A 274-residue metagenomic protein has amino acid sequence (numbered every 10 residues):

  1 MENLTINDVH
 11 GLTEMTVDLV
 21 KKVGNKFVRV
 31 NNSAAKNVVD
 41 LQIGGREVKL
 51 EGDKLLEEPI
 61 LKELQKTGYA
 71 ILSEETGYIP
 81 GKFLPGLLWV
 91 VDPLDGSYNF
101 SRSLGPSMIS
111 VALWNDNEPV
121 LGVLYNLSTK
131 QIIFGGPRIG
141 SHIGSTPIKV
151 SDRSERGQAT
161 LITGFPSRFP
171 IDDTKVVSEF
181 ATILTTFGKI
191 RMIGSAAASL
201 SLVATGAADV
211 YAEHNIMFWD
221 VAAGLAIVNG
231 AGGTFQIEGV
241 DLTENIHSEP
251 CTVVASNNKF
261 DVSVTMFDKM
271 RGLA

Functional and structural regions predicted by a protein language model:
M1-L94: N-terminal subdomain of lithium-sensitive/metallo-dependent phosphomonoesterases centered on the IMPase/IPPase/PAP
F27, D53, L64, S97 (+5 more regions): Residue-level signal for inorganic ion chemistry
A34, S107, G135-I139, N229 (+1 more regions): A short, compositionally biased
K54, E75, P93-G96, L127 (+2 more regions): Generic detector of well-ordered alpha-helical packing
F83-H142: DPxDG-like acidic metal-binding loop motif
N117, S145-P147, G239: Residue-level detection of beta-strand-connecting loop/turn positions
V150-A274: An extended, acidic
